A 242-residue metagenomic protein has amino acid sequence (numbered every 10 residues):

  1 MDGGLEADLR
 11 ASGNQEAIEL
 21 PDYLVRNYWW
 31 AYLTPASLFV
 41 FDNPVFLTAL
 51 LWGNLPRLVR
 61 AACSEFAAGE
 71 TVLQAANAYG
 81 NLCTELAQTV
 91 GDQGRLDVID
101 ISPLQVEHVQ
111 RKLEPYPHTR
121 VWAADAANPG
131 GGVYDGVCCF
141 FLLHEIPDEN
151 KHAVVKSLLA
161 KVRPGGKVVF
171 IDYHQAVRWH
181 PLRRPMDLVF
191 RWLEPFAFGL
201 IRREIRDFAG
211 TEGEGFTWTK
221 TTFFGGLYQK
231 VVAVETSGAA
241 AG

Functional and structural regions predicted by a protein language model:
M1-D42: N-terminal, positively charged/glycine-rich alpha-helical extensions of SAM-dependent methyltransferases
A49-G69, N81, E85: Conserved alpha-helix/loop element of class I SAM-dependent methyltransferases that forms part of the SAM/SAH-binding
L73-N128: Class I SAM-dependent methyltransferase SAM/SAH-binding core
G91, I146-P147, V162-P164: Helix-to-beta-strand junctions that scaffold the AdoMet/dcAdoMet cofactor pocket in Class I SAM-dependent enzymes
A127-V137: A short acidic, Gly/Pro-enriched loop at the edge of an enzyme's catalytic core that lines a small-molecule cofactor
G136-E149: A short SAM/SAH-binding and catalytic strip from SAM-dependent methyltransferases
H152-P164: A short glycine-rich, Lys/Arg-flanked "PGG" loop and its adjoining helix->strand segment in the class I
F170-G213, W218-L227: C-terminal alpha-helical "lid/dimerization" subdomain adjacent to the S-adenosyl-L-methionine
